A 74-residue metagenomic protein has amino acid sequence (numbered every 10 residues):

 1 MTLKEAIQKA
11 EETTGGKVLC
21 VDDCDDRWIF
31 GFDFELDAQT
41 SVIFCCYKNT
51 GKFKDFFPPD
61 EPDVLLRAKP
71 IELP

Functional and structural regions predicted by a protein language model:
M1-V18: Short, non-transmembrane alpha-helical segments in secretory-pathway proteins
T2, A6, C45-Y47, P70: Functionally constrained cores in energy, signaling, and assembly domains
L3, L19, L36, L65-L66 (+1 more regions): Generic detector of leucine side chains in alpha-helical contexts
L3, T14, C46, F56-F57: Secretory-pathway ectodomains
V18-C46, F53: Exposed beta-strand-loop-beta-strand "reactive/processing" segments of non-cytosolic proteins
K48-P74: A short, surface-exposed interaction/processing loop segment used at functional sites
